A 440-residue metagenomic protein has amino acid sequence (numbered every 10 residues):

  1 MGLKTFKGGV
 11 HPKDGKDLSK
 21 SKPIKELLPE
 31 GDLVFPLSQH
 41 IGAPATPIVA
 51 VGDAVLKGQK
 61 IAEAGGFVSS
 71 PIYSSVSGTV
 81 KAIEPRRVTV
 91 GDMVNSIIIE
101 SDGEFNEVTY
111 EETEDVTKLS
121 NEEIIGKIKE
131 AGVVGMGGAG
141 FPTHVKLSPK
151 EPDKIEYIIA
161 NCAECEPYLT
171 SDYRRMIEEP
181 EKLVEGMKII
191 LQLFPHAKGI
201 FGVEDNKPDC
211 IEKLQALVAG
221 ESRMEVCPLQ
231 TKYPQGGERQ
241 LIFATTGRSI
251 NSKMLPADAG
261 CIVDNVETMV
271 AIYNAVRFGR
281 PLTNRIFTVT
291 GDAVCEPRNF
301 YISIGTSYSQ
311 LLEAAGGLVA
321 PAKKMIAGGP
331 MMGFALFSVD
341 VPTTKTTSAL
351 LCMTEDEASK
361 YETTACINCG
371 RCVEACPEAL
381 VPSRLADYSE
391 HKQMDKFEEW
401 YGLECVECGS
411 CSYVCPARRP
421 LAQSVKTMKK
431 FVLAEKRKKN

Functional and structural regions predicted by a protein language model:
M1-I48, I98: N-terminal, Lys/Arg-enriched amphipathic/low-complexity engagement segments that precede the first folded domain
A50-E63, A82: Short, well-structured beta-strand-loop connectors
G78-V80: Conserved hydrophobic positions within beta-strands
D102-G126, G132, G137, K150 (+3 more regions): Flanking helices and flexible, charged tails adjoining ferredoxin-like Fe-S electron-transfer domains in multi-subunit
F105, T117, E123, R174-E221 (+1 more regions): Internal alpha/beta scaffold segment
H196-Y308, A314-V319, G329: Hydrophobic alpha-helical positions that pack around
K232-G236, Q240-S249, G316-I367: Active-site gating/interface segments in enzymes
T347-T363, V373, P377-N440: Ferredoxin-type iron-sulfur electron-transfer modules in oxidoreductases and energy-metabolism complexes
